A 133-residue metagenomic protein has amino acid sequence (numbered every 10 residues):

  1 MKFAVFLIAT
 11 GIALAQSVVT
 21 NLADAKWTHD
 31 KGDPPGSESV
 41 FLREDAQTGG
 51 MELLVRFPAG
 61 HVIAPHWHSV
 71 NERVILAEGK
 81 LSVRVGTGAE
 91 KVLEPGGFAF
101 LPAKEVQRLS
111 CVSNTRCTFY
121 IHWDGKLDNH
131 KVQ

Functional and structural regions predicted by a protein language model:
M1-L7: Sec-dependent signal peptide recognition, specifically the positively charged N-region followed immediately by
L7-A15: Hydrophobic h-region of N-terminal signal peptides that target proteins for export in Gram-negative bacteria
L14-M51, V132-Q133: A short, N-terminal "cap"/entry segment at the start of jelly-roll beta-barrel domains of the cupin/DSBH fold
Q47, P58-G60, K80, K104 (+1 more regions): Solvent-exposed coil/turn segments that connect beta secondary-structure elements in extracytoplasmic/periplasmic
Q47, T87-K104: Short acidic-glycine-tyrosine-enriched beta hairpin
M51-H68, P102-K104: Conserved short histidine dyad/triad with adjacent acidic residue
P58-H61, H68-G86: Glycine- and acidic-residue-biased ligand/ion/polar-headgroup-sensing regions
A103-L127: Ligand-binding loop in jelly-roll beta-barrel domains
